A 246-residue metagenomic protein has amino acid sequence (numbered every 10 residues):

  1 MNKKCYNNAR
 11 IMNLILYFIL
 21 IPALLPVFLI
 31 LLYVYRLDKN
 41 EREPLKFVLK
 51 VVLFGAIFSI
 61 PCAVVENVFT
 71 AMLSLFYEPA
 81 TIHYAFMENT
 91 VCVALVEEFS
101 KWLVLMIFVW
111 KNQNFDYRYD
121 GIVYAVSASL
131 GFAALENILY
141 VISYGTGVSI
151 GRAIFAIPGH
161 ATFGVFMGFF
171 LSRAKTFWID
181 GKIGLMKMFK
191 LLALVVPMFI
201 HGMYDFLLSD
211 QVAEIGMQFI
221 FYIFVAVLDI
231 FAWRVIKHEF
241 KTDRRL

Functional and structural regions predicted by a protein language model:
Y6-L246: Hydrophobic alpha-helical segments at protein termini of multi-pass membrane proteins
